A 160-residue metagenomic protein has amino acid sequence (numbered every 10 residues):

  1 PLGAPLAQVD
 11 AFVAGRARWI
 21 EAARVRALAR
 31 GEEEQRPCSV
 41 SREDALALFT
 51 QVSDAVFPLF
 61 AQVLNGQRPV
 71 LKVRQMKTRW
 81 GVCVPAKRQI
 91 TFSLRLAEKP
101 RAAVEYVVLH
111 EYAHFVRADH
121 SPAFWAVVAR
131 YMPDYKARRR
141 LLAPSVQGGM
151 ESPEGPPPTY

Functional and structural regions predicted by a protein language model:
P1-Y106, F115-Y160: Active-site-proximal or metal-binding-adjacent scaffold patches in catalytic folds
E111: Walker B catalytic acidic pair
